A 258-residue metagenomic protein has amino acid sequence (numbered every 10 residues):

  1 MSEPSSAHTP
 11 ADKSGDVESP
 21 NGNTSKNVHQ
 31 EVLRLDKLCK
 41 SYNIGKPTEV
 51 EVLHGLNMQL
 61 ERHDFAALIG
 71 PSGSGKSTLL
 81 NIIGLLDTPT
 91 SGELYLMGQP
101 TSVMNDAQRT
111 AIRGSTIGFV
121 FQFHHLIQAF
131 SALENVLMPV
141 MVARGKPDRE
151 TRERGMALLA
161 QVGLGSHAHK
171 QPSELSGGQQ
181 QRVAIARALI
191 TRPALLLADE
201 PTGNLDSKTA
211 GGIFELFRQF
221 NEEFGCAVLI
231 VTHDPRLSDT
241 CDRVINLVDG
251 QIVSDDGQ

Functional and structural regions predicted by a protein language model:
M1-S41, S254-Q258: ABC-family P-loop ATPase nucleotide-binding domain
E31-L247: ABC family nucleotide-binding domain
V244-G257: H-loop (His-switch) and adjacent beta-strand-loop-beta switch element of ABC-type ATPase nucleotide-binding domains
